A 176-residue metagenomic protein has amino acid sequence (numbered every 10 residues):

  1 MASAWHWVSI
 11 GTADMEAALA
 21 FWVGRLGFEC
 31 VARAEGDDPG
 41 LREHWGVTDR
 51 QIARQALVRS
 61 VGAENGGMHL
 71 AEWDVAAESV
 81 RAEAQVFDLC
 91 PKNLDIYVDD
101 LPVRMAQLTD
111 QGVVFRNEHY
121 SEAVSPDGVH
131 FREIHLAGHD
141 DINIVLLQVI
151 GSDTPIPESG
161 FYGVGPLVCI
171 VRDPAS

Functional and structural regions predicted by a protein language model:
M1, I10, R33, G66-A71 (+2 more regions): Vicinal oxygen chelate
W5-H6, L89-N93, V164-G165: Eukaryotic phosphotyrosine signaling hubs
S9, K92, D141, V168-V171: Short coil/turn motifs at helix boundaries and re-entrant loops, enriched in small/polar and proline residues
G11-N65, D110, E122-V129, C169-S176: Core segments of cupin and vicinal oxygen chelate
P39-E43, A77-A82, G151-P155: A short, acidic/glycine-rich surface segment
G46-T48, E83-V86, P157-E158: Short consensus segments that form the blades of beta-propeller domains, in both extracellular/periplasmic
T48, L57, E78-A82, D99: Post-signal peptide N-terminal segment of secreted/secretory-pathway proteins
E72-V75, K92: Conserved donor-binding loop and adjoining core beta-sheet/short helix segment in diverse acyl/aminoacyl transferases
